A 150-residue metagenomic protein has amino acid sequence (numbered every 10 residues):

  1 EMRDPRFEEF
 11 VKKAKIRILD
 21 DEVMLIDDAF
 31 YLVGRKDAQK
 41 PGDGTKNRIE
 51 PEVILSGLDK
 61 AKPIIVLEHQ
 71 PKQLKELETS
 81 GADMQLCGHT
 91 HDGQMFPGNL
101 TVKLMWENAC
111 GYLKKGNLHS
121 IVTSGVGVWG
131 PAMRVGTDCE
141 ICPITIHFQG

Functional and structural regions predicted by a protein language model:
E1-G150: Soluble catalytic domains of enzymes that build or remodel membrane lipids, polysaccharides, and related
